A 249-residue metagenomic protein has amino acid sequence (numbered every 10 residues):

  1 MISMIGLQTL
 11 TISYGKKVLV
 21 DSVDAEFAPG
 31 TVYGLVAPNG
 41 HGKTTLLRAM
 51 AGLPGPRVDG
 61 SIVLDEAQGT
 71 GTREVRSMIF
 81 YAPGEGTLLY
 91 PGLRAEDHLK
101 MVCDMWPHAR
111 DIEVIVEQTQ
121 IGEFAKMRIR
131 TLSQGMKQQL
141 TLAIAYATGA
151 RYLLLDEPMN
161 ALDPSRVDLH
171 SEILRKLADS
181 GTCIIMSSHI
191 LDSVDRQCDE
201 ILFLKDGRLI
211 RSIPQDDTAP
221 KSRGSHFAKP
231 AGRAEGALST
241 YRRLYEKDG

Functional and structural regions predicted by a protein language model:
I5, L19-S22: Conserved structural motif at the start of ABC-family nucleotide-binding domains
V36-P38: The feature captures the beta-strand-to-loop junction immediately N-terminal to the Walker
A51: Helix-to-loop junction immediately C-terminal to a conserved catalytic motif
P91-M105: Q-loop/switch helix immediately C-terminal to the Walker
K100, P107-A125: Conserved ABC ATPase "signature" region
L153-E157: Catalytic Walker B motif of ABC-type/P-loop ATPase nucleotide-binding domains
